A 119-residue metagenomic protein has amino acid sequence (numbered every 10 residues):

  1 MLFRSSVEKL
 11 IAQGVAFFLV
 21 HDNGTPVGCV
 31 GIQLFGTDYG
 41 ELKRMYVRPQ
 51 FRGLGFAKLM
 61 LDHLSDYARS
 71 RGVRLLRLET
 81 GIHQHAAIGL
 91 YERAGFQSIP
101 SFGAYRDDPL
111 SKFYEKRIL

Functional and structural regions predicted by a protein language model:
M1-K43, R48-Q50, L61-H63, Y67 (+2 more regions): Acetyl-CoA-dependent GNAT
R48-Q50, L54, I82: Active-site acidic-Proline motif in GNAT/NAT acetyltransferases
L54, S70-R74: Short coil/turn segments at alpha/beta junctions that flank glycine-rich nucleotide-binding fingerprints
K58: Residues forming the Rossmann-fold NAD(P)(H) cofactor-binding site
R74-R77, G81-A94, P100-L119: C-terminal "cap" of GNAT-fold acetyltransferases
